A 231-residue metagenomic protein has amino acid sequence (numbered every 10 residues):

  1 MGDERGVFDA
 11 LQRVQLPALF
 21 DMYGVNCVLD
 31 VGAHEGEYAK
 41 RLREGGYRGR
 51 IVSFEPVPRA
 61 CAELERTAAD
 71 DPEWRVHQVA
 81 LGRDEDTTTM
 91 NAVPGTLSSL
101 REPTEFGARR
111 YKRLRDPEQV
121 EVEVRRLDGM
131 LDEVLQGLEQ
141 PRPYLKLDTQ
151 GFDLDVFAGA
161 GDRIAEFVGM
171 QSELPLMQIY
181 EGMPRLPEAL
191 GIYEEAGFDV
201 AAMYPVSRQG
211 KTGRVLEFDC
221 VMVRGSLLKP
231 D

Functional and structural regions predicted by a protein language model:
M1-D231: Phosphate/nucleotide-binding beta-alpha loop and adjacent structural elements of enzyme active sites
